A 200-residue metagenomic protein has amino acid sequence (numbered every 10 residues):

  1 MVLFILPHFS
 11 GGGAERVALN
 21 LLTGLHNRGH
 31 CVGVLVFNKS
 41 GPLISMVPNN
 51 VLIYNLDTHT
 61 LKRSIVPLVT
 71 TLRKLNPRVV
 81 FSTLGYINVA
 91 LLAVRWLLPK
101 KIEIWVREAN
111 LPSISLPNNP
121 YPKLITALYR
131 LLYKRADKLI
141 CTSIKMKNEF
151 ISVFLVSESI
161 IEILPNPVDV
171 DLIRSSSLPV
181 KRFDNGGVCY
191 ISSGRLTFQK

Functional and structural regions predicted by a protein language model:
M1-K200: Membrane-interface segments of envelope glycosyltransferases acting on lipid-linked substrates or membrane lipids
